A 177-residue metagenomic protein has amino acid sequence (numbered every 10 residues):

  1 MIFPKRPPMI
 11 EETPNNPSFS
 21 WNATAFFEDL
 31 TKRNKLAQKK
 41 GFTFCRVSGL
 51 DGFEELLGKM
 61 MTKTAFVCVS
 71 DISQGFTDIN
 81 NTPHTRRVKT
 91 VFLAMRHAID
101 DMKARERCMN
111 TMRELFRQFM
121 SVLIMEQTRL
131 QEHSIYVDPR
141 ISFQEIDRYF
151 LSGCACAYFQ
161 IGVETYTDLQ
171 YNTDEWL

Functional and structural regions predicted by a protein language model:
M1-V47, D71-L177: Charged, amphipathic alpha-helical segments and their flanking helix caps
F44-G58: Short N-terminal edge-element motif at the start of the domain
L57-M60, N80-N81: Short secondary-structure boundary/capping segments within folded domains
K59-Q74: A short, hydrophobic beta-strand-centered structural micro-motif
